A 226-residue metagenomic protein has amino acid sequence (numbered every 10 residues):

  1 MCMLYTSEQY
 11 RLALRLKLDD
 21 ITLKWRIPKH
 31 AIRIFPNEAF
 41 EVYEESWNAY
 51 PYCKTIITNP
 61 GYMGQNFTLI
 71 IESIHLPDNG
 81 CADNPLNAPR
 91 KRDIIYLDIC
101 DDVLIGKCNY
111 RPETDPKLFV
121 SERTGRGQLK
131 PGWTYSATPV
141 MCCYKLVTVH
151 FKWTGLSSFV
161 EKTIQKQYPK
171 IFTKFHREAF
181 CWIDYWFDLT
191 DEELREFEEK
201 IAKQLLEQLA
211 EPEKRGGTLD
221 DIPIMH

Functional and structural regions predicted by a protein language model:
M1-H226: Eukaryotic helix-grip
